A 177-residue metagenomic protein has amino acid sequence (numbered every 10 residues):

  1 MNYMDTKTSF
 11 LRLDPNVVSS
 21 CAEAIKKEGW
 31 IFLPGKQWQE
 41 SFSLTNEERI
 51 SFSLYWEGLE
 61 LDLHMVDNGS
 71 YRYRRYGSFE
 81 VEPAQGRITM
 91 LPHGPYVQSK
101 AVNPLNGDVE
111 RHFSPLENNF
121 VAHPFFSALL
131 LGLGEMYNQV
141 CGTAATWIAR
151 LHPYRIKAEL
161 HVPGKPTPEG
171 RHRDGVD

Functional and structural regions predicted by a protein language model:
M1-S99: N-terminal auxiliary "cap/dimerization" subdomain that precedes the catalytic jelly-roll/cupin core of mononuclear
N2-T6, I50-F52, F120-F126, R150-K157: N-terminal start-of-chain detector that recognizes signal peptides and the immediate post-cleavage beginning
S9-R12, G58-L59, S127-G132, K157-P163: A short linear-motif detector with a strong N-terminal bias
F32, L59-V66, H123, M136-A144 (+1 more regions): Short secondary-structure junctions and interdomain/linker hinges
E40, L44, N118-V121, P168-H172: Conserved aromatic-histidine-acidic binding/catalytic patches
W56-E60, P104-N106, P115-L116, G175-V176: Glycine-rich loops and low-complexity Gly/Arg-rich segments that provide flexible linkers or classic glycine-based
E80-I148: Signature of the catalytic double-stranded beta-helix
C141-D177: Catalytic core of non-heme Fe(II) oxygenases with the double-stranded beta-helix
